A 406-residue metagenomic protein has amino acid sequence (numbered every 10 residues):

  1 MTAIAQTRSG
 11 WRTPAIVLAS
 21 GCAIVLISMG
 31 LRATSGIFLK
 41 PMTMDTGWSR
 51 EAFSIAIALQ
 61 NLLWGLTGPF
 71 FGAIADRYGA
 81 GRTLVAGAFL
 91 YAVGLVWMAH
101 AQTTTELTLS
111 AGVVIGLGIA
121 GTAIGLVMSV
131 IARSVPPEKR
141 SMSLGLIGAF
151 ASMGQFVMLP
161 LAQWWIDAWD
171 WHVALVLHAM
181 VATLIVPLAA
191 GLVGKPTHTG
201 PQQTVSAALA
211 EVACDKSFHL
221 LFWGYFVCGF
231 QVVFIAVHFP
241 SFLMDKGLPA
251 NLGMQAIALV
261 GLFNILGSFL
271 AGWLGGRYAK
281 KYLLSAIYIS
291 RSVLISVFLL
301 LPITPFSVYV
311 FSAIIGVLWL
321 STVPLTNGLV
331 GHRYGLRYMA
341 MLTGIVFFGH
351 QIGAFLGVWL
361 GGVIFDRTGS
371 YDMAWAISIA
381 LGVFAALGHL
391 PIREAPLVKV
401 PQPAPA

Functional and structural regions predicted by a protein language model:
L26, G94, E106-T122, F226 (+1 more regions): Hydrophobic core of transmembrane alpha-helices in multi-pass small-molecule transporters, especially MFS/SLC-type
S35-L39, K216-F269: Extracytoplasmic gate region of multi-pass secondary transporters
M42, G121-V135, S321-Y334: Intracellular juxtamembrane helix-capping segments at the cytosolic ends of symmetry-related transmembrane helices
L66-T105: Conserved MFS/SLC helix-loop-helix module at the cytosolic interface between two early adjacent transmembrane helices
T67-G79, S268-K280, F365-D366: Helix-to-loop junctions at the C-terminal end of transmembrane segments in multipass secondary transporters
A111-A149: Cytoplasmic helix-loop-helix junction between adjacent transmembrane helices in 12-TM secondary transporters
I147-G194: Helix-loop-helix hairpin linking two adjacent transmembrane segments in secondary transporters
V260-N264, R277-L329: C-terminal transmembrane helical hairpin of 12-TM major facilitator-type secondary transporters
